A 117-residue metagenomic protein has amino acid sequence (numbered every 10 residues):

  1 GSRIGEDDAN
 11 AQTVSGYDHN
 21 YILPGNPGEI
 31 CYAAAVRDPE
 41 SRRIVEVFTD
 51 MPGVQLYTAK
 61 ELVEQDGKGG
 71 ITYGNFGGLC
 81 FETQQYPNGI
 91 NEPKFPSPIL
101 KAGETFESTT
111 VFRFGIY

Functional and structural regions predicted by a protein language model:
G1-Y117: Active-site pocket scaffolds in enzymes
